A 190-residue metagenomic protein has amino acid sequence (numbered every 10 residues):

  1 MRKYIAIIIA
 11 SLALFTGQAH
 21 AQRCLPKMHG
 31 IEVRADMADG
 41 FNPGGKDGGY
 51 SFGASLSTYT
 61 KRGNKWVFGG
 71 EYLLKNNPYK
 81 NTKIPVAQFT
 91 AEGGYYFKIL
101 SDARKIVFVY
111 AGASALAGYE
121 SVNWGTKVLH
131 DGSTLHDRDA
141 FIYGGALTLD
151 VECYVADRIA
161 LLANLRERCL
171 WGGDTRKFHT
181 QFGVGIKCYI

Functional and structural regions predicted by a protein language model:
M1-M28: Cleavable N-terminal export/targeting peptides
H20-K75, K187-Y189: Short glycine/proline- and aromatic-enriched beta-strand/turn motifs that initiate or cap beta-hairpins
A21-H29, K61-G63, L100-V109, V155-I159: Short loop/turn motifs that connect adjacent beta-strands in outer-membrane beta-barrel proteins
G30-E32, G49-G53, Q88-E92, I142-A146 (+1 more regions): Transmembrane beta-barrel architecture of outer-membrane proteins
A35-D39, N76-P78, H130-L135, R166-C169: Extracytoplasmic loops and strand-loop junctions of Gram-negative outer membrane beta-barrel proteins
P43-G48, N81-Q88, T134-F141, D174-H179: Replace "Gram-negative outer membrane beta-barrel proteins" with "bacterial and organellar outer membrane beta-barrel
S55-H130, C188: Gram-negative (and chloroplast) outer-membrane scaffold detector with strong preference for beta-barrel transmembrane
F178-I190: Outer-membrane beta-barrel "beta-signal"
